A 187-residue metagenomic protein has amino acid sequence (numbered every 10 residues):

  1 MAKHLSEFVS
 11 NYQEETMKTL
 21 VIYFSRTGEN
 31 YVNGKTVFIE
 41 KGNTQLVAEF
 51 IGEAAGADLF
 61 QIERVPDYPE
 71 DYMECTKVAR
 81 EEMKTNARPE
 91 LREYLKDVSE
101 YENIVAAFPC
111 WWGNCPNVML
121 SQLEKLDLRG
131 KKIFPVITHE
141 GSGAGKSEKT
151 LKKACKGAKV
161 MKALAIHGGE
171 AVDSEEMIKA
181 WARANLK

Functional and structural regions predicted by a protein language model:
S6-N103, G113-N114, L120, E124 (+1 more regions): N-terminal beta1-alpha1-beta2 submodule of the flavodoxin-like/Rossmannoid cofactor-binding fold
Y101-E102, G130, A158: Short, well-ordered alpha-helix to beta-strand connector turns
F108-P109: Glycine-rich, N-terminal phosphate-binding loop of Rossmann-like dinucleotide-binding domains
E124-G130, A154-C155: Short, conserved loop/helix-junction motifs that constitute active-site signature segments in enzyme catalytic cores
I137-S142, G168: Short beta-alpha junction loops
G141-A154: Glycine-rich, charge-decorated loop segments at or immediately adjacent to ligand/cofactor-binding or catalytic sites
K159-K187: Glycine-rich phosphate/pyrophosphate-binding loop and the adjoining helix
